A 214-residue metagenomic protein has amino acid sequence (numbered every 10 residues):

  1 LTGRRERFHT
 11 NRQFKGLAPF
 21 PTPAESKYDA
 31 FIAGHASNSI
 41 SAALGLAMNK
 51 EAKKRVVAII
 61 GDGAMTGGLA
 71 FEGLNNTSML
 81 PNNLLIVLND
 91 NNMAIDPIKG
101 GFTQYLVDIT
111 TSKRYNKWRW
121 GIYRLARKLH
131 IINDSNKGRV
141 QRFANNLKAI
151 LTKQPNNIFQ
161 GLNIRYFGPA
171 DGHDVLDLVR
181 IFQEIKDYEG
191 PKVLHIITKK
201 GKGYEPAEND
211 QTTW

Functional and structural regions predicted by a protein language model:
L1-L80: Cofactor-binding active-site loop characterized by glycine-rich and histidine/acidic residues
R4-P19, M79-D96, V107, R114-W118: A glycine-rich helix N-cap at a beta->alpha junction
I40-A47, N75, L85, N156 (+2 more regions): Predominant activation on well-ordered alpha-helical scaffold segments within soluble catalytic domains
G45, A58-I59, I86-L88, L194-I196: Structural beta-sheet core signal
K54-R55, N82-N83, E189-P191: Short coil/turn segments at beta-strand junctions that form active-site/ligand-binding loops
I60-G67, L88-A94, K200: Acidic, glycine-rich active-site loops and adjacent beta-strand->loop/helix elements that engage anionic groups
N91-W214: Long, well-ordered, tryptophan-enriched scaffold segments
